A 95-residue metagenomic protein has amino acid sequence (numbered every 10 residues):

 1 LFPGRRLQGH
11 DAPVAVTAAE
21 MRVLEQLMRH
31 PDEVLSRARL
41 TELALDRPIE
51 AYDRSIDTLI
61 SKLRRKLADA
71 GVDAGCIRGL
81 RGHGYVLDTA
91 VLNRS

Functional and structural regions predicted by a protein language model:
L1-R22, V34, I49, V86-S95: A structural micro-motif at secondary-structure boundaries
A15, T58-S95: DNA-binding patch around the recognition helix
V23-L24, L40, L63, L67: DNA major-groove recognition helices of helix-turn-helix
E25, E42, R78: A cross-family signal for key residues in well-ordered alpha-helices that form functional helical elements
D32-A44: Short coil-to-helix segment of the ABC ATPase nucleotide-binding domain corresponding to the Q-loop/switch region
R47-S55: Short, positively charged loop/turn segments that connect secondary-structure elements
